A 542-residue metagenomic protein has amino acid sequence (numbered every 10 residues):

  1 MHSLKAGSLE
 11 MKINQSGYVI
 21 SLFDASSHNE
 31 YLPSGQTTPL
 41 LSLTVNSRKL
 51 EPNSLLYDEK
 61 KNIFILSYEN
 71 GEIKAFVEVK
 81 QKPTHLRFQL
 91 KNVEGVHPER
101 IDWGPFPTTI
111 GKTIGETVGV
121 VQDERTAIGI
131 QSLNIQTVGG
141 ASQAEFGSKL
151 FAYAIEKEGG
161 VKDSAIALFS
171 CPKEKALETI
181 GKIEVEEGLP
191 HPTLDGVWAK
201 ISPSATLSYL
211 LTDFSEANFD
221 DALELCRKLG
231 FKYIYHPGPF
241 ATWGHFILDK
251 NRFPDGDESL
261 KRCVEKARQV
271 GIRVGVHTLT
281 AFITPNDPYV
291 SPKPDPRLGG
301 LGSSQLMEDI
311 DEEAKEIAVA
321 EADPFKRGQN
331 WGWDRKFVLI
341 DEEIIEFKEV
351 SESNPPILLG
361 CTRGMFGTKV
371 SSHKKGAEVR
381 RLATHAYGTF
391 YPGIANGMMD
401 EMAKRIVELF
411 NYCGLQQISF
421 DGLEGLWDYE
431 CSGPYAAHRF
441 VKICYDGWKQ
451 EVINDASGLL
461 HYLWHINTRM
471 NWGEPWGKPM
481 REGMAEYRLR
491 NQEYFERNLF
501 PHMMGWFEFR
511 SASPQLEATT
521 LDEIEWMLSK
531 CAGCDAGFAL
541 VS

Functional and structural regions predicted by a protein language model:
L4-I234, R262, K266, V270-V274 (+1 more regions): Carbohydrate-recognition beta-sandwich/jelly-roll modules in extracellular/periplasmic carbohydrate-active proteins
K74-H85, P98-I114, P324-E342, T368-Y387: Extended Gly/Ser/Thr-rich low-complexity repeat segments, especially those forming or decorating extracellular
E178-T193, L223, R227-Y235, S259-G302 (+2 more regions): Glycine-rich, aromatic-flanked loop segments that form ligand/cofactor-binding clefts across common enzyme folds
E186-S215, R335-L339, P355, C361-T362 (+1 more regions): Mobile, glycine- and charge-enriched loop segments and immediately flanking short secondary-structure elements within
S202-S303, A383-E430, P434-Y435: Aromatic-lined carbohydrate-binding/catalytic grooves of carbohydrate-active enzymes
T280-R363, G367-V370: Autoprocessing Asn-cyclization modules and mimics
P285, Y289-S303, T384-E401, Y445-S542: Glycan-recognition surfaces
A436-Y445: Long, internal scaffold/assembly segments composed of regular secondary structure
